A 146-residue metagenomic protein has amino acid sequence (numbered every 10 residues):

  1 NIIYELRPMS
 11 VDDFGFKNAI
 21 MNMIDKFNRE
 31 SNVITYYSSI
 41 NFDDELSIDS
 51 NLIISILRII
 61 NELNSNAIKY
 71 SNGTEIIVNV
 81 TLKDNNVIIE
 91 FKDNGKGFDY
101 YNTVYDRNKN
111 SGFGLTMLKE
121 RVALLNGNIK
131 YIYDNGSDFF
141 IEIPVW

Functional and structural regions predicted by a protein language model:
N1-D13, S71: Flexible helix-coil linker/loop segments in the cytosolic histidine kinase module, especially at subdomain junctions
R7, S31, A67-E75, N126: A short, flexible helix-to-loop-to-beta junction within the catalytic ATP-binding CA
F16-L52, E120-A123: Helix-loop-beta hinge of the Bergerat
I53-E75: Conserved ATP-binding N-box helix of the HATPase_c
E75-N85: Short beta-strand/loop element within the Bergerat-fold HATPase_c
N86, G97, D134-F140: Glycine-rich nucleotide-binding loop
D93: Acidic ATP/Mg2+-coordinating residue in the GHKL
T103-D134: ATP phosphate-binding glycine-rich loop and adjacent ATP-lid/helix-beta elements within ATP-binding kinase/ATPase
